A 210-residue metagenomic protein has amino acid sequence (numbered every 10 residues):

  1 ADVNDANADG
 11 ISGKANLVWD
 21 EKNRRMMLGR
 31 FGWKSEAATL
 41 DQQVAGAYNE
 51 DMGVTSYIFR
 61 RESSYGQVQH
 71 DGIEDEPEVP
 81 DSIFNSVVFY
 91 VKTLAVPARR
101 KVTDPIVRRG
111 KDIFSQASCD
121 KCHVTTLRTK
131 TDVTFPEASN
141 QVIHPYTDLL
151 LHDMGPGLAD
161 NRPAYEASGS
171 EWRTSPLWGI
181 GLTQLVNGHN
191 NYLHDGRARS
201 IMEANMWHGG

Functional and structural regions predicted by a protein language model:
A1-G210: Periplasmic c-type cytochrome electron-transfer domains
